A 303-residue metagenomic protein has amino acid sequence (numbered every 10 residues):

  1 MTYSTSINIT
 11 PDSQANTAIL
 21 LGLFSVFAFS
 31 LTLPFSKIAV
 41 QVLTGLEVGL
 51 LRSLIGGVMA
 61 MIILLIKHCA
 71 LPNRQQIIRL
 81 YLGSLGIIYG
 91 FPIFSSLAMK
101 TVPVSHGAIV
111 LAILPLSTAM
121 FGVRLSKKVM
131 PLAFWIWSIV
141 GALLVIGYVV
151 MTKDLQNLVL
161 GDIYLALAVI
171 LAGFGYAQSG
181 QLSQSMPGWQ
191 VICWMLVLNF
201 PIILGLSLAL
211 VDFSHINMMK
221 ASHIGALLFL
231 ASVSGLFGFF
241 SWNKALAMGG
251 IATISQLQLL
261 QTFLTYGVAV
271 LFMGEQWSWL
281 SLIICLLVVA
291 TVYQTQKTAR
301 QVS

Functional and structural regions predicted by a protein language model:
T2-E47, D154-Q181, S303: Glycine-/small-residue-enriched transmembrane alpha-helix faces in small-molecule transporters and effluxers
Q14-A18, V42-L50, P72-I77, W135 (+3 more regions): Juxtamembrane helix-entry segments on the extracytoplasmic side of multipass membrane proteins
A28, T32-L33, L64-G107, L111 (+2 more regions): Specific transmembrane alpha-helical segments of multi-pass solute transporters/efflux pumps, especially DMT/EamA
S30, L54-V58, A142, F200-P201 (+2 more regions): Small-residue-rich packing faces within the transmembrane alpha-helices of Major Facilitator Superfamily
K37, A60, T118-M120, L155-F213 (+2 more regions): Transmembrane alpha-helical segments that form core, pore/gating elements of small-molecule transporters/exporters
E47-V58, G86-I87, S95-V129, A133 (+2 more regions): Specific alpha-helical transmembrane segments that line the substrate/conduction pathway and gating interfaces
G49-L51, P92, H106-I113, Q178-P201 (+1 more regions): Helix-helix packing/entry segments at the starts of transmembrane helices
A60, M130-M151, V268, L280-A299: Hydrophobic transmembrane alpha-helices of multi-pass small-molecule transport proteins
